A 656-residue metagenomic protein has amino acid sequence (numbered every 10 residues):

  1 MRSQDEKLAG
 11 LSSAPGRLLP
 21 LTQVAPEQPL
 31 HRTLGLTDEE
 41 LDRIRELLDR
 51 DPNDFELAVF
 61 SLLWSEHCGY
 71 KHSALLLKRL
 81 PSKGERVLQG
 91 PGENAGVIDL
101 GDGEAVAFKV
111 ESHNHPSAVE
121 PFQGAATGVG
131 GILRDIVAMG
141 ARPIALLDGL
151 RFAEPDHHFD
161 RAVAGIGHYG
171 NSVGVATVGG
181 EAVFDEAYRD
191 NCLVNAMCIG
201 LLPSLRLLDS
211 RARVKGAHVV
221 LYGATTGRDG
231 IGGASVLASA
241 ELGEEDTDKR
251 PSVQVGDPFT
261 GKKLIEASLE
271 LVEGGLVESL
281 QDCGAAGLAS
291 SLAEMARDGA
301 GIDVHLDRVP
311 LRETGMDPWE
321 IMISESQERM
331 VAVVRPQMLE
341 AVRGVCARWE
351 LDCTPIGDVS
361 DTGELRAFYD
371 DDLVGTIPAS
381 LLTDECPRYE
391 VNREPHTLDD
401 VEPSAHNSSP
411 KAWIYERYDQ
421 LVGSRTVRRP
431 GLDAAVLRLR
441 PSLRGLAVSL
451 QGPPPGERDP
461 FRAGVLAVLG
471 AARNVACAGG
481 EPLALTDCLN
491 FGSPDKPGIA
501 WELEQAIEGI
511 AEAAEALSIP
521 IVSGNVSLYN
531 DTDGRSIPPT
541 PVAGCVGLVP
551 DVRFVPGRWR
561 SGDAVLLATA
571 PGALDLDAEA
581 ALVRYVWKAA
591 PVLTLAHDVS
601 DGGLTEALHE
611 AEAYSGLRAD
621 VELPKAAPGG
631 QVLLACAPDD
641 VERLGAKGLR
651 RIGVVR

Functional and structural regions predicted by a protein language model:
R2-S12, R17, T22-L34, D38-E40 (+7 more regions): Glycine-/charge-enriched secondary-structure boundary and capping motifs
A14-R17, E93-L351, V359-G363, A478 (+3 more regions): Mobile "lid/hinge" segments at catalytic clefts and subdomain interfaces of large enzymes
P29-L36, L48-P52, E56, S61-C68 (+19 more regions): Catalytic cores of large soluble enzymes that bind and process phosphate-bearing ligands
W64-C68, A74-T127, G131-V137, R142-A145 (+6 more regions): Non-catalytic terminal/interface segments that mediate subunit docking, oligomerization, and allosteric communication
E66-G69, T177, I199-G200, V546-G547 (+2 more regions): Short, hydrophobic beta-strand segments that form beta-sheet elements in well-ordered domains
L75, R161-A162, A196-P203, S324 (+3 more regions): Short, structured secondary-structure boundary patches
